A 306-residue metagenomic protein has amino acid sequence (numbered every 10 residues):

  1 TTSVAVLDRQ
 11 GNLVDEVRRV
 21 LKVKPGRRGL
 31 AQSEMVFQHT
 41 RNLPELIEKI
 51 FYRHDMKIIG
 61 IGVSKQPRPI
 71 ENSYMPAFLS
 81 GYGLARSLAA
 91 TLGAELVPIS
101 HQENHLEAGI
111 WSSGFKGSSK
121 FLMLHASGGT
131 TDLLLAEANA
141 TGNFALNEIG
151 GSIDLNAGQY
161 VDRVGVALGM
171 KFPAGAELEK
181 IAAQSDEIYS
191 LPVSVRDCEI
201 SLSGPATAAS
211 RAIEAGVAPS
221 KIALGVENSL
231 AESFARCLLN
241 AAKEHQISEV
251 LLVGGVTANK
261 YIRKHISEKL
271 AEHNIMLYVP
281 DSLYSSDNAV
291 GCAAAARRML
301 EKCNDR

Functional and structural regions predicted by a protein language model:
T1-V63, P67-I70: N-terminal beta-alpha supersecondary unit
V14-E16, G117-S119, L124-S127, D132-V217 (+1 more regions): A short helix-loop
D55-Q66, Q246-T257, Y278: Short glycine-rich phosphate-binding loop at a beta-alpha junction
G62-S64, S100, L122-G128, L134 (+1 more regions): Short beta-strand segments
Q66-L92, A138, K260-E268: Short Gly/Thr/Asp-enriched flexible loops that form oxyanion-binding sites at enzyme active sites
A94, P98-L122, A294-A296: Conserved phosphate-binding catalytic cores of ATP/NTP-utilizing and phosphoryl-transfer enzymes
H105-A108, P280-R306: Glycine-rich phosphate-binding/hydrolytic loop that grips phosphoryl groups
A176-V250, T257-I275, R297-R306: A contiguous, well-structured pocket-lining segment that forms one wall/lid of small-molecule binding clefts in soluble
